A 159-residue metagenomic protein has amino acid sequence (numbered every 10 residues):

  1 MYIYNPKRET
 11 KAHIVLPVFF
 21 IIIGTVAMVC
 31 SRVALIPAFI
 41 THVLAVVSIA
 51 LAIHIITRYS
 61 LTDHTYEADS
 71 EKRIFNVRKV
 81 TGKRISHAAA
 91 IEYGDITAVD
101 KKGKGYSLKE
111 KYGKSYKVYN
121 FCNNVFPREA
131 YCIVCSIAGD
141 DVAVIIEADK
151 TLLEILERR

Functional and structural regions predicted by a protein language model:
M1-I23: N-terminal membrane-targeting/pre-transmembrane regions
F20-R32: N-terminal signal sequences
V29-S48: Hydrophobic alpha-helical transmembrane segments
H42-D63: Transmembrane alpha-helices and immediately adjacent membrane-cytoplasm interface residues in multi-pass integral
S60, L108-C122: Charged, amphipathic alpha-helical segments
D69-A88: Membrane-cytosol interface motif
A89-K109: Structured surface patches comprising rigid loops and adjacent beta-strands/short helices at the edges of well-ordered
Y116-R159: A membrane-cytosol interface segment of integral membrane proteins
